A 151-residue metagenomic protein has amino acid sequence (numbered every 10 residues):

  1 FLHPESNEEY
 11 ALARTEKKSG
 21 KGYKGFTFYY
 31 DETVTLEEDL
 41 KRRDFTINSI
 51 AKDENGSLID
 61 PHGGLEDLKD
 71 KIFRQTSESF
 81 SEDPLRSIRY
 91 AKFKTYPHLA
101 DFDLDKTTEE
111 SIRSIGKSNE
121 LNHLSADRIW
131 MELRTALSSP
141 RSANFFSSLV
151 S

Functional and structural regions predicted by a protein language model:
F1-S151: Catalytic cores of the polymerase beta-like nucleotidyltransferase superfamily and closely associated nucleotide
